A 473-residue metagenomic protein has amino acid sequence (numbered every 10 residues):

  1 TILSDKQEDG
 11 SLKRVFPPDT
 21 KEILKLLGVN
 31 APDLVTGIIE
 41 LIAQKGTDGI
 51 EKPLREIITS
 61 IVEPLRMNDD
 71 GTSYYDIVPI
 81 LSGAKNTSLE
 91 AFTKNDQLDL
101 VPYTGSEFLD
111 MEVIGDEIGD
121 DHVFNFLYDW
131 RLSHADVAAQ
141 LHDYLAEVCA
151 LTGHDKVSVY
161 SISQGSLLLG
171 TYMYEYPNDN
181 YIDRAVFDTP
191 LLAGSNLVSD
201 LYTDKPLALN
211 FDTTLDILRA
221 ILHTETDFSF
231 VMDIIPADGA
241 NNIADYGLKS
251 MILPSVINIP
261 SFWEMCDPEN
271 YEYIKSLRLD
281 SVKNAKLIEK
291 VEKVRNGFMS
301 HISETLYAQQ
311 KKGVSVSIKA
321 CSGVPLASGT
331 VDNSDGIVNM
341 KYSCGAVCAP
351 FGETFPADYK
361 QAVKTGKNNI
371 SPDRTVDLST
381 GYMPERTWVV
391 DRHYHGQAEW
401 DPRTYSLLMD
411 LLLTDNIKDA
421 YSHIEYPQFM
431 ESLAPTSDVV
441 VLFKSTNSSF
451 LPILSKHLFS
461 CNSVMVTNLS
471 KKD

Functional and structural regions predicted by a protein language model:
T1-Y160, L167-I221, D335-T354, D358-M465: N-terminal non-catalytic accessory region
L98-Y103, D121-A135, S250-N333: Alpha/beta-hydrolase fold catalytic core
G115, Y307-A308, S470: Short boundary motifs at domain starts and secondary-structure transition points
I162-S163, C321: Nucleotide-sugar donor-binding loop of glycosyltransferases
D204-K205, L209-K286: Alpha/beta-hydrolase-fold enzymes
H457, K472-D473: Intrinsic disorder/low-complexity segments enriched in polar/small residues
S463-V464, S470-K472: Low-complexity, acidic Ser/Thr/Pro-rich repeat tracts that form intrinsically disordered stalk/linker regions of very
